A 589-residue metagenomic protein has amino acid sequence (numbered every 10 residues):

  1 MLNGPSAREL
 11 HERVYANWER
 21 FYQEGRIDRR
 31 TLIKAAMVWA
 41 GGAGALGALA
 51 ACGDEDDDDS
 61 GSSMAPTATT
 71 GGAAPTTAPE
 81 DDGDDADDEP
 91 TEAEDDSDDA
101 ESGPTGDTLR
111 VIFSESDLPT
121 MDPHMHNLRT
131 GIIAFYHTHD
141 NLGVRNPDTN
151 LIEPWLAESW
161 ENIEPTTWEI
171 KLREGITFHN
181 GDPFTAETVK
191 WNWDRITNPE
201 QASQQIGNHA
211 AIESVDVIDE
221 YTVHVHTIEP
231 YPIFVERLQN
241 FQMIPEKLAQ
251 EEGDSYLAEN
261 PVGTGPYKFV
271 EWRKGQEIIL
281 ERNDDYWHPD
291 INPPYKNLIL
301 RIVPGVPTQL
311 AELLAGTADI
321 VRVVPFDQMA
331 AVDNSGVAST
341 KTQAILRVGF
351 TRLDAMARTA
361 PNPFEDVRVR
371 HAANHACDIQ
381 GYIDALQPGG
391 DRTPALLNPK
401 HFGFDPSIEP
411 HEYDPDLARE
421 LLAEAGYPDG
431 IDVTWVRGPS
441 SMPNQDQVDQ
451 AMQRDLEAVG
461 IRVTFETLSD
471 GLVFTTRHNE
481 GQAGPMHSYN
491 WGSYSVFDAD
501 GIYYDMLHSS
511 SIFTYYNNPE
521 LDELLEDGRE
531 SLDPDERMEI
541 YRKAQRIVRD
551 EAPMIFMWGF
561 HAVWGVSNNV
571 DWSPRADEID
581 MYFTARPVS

Functional and structural regions predicted by a protein language model:
M1-T31, A40: N-terminal secretory signal peptides
K34, V38-L49, R273, E277 (+5 more regions): Detector for C-terminal structural segments
I112-E164, D194, V262: N-terminal lobe/hinge region of extracytoplasmic solute-binding protein
E115-I132, W155-L156, D182, Q204-Q205 (+6 more regions): A structural "hinge/loop" feature
N146-L151, Q239-P293, N297, D416 (+1 more regions): Gly/Pro-rich hinge or "lid" segments in bacterial periplasmic/extracellular proteins
E161, Q205-L248, E271-R273: Surface-exposed binding/hinge segments that line and control ligand-binding clefts or catalytic entry sites
S255, D285-A331, R462: Ligand-site clamp/hinge motif
Y267, A360, D391-E424, P439-Q447: Structural transition elements
